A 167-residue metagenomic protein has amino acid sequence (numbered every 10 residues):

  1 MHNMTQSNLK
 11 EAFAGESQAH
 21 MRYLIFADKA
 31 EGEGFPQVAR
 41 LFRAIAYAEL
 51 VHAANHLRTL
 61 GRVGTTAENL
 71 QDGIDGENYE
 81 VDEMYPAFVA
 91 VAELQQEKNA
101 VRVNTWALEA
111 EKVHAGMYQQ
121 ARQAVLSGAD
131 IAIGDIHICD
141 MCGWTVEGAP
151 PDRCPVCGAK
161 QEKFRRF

Functional and structural regions predicted by a protein language model:
M1-F167: Non-heme di-metal
